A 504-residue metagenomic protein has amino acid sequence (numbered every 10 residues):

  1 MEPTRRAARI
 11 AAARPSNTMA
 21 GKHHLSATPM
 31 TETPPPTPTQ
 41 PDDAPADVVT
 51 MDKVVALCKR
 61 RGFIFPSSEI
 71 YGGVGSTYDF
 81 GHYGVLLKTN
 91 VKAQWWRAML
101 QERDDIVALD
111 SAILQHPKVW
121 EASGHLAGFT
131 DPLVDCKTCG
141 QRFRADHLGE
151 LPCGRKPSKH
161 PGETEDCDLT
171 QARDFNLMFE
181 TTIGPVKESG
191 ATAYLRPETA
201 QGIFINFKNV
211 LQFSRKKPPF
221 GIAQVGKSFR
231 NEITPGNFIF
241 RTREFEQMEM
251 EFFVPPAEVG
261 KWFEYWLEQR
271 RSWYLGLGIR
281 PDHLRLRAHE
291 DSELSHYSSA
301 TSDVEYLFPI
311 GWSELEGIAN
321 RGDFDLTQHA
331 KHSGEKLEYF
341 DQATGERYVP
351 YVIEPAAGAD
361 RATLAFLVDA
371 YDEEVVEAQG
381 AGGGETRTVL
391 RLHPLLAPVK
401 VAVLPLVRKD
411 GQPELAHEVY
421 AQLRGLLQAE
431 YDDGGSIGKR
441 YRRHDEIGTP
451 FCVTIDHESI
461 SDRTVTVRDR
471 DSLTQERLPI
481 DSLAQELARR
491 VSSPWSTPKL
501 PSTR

Functional and structural regions predicted by a protein language model:
M1: C-terminal, flexible cofactor-proximal segment of oxidoreductases
T4-A11, M19-R504: NTP/phosphate- and nucleic-acid-binding module
